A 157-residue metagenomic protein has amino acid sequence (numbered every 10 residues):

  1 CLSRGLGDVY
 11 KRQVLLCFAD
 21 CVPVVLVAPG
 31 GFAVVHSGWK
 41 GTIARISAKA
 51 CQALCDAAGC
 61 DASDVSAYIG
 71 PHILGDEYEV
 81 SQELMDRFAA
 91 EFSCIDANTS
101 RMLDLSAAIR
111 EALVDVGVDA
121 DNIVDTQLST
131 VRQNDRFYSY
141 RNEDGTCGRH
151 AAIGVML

Functional and structural regions predicted by a protein language model:
C1-Y10: Single conserved hydrophobic/aromatic residue that forms the stacking wall/gate of nucleotide- or nucleobase-binding
S3, G59-A62, D115-G117: Alpha-helix termination/capping residues and helix-transition junctions
G5, K49, A108: Short Gly/charged-rich anion-binding patches and loops
K11-Q13, A19-V24, H150-A151: Short glycine-rich loop/turn motifs
Q13-L15, P23, L54-A58, V114 (+1 more regions): A generic local secondary-structure boundary/capping motif
C17, V22-S100: Glycine- and Gly-Pro-enriched alpha-helical subdomains that act as flexible, kink-prone "lid/hinge" or packing modules
I73-L157: C-terminal accessory segment of soluble enzyme catalytic cores
